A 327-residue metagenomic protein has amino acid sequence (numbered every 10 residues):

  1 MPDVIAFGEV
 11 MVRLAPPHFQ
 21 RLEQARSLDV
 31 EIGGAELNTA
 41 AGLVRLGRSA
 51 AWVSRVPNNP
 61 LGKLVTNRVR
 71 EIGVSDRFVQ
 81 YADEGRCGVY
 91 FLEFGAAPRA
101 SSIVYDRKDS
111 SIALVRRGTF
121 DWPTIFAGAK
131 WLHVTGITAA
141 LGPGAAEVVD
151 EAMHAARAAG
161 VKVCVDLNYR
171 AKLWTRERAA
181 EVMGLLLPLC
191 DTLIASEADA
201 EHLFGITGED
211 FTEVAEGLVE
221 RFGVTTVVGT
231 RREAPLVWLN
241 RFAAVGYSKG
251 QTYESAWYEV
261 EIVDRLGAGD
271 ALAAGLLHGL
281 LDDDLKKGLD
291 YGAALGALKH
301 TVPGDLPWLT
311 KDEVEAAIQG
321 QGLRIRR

Functional and structural regions predicted by a protein language model:
M1-S75, P98, V115-R117, E254-A256 (+2 more regions): Glycine-rich phosphate/adenosyl-contacting loop at the front of the ribokinase-like
V10, L167, A271: Active-site metal-binding loops of divalent metal-dependent hydrolases
S49-G136, E315-R327: Conserved N-terminal subdomain of the carbohydrate kinase-like
K108, I137, N168-K172, A198-D199 (+2 more regions): Active-site beta-loop-alpha junctions enriched in small/polar residues
S111-A113, T138-E147, R170-A179, I206-F211: Active-site glycine- and acidic-residue-rich loops that bind and position anionic ligands or nucleotide-like cofactors
A159, L173-K249: Conserved phosphate/ATP/ADP-binding segment of small-molecule kinases
G160-L167: Short beta-strand/loop segments at the ligand-binding rim of alpha/beta enzyme cores
Y253-Q321, I325: Conserved post-catalytic alpha-helical subdomain immediately downstream of the catalytic base and nucleotide-binding
